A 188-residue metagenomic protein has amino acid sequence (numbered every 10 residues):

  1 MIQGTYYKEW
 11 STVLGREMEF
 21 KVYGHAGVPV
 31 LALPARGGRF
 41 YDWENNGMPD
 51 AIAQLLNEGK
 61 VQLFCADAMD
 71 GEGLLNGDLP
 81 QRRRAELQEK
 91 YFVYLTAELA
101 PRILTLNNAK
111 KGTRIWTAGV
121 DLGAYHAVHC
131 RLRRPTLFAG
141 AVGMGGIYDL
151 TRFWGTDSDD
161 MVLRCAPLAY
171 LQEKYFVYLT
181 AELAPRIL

Functional and structural regions predicted by a protein language model:
M1-L188: Non-catalytic cap/lid and distal C-terminal segments of serine-dependent acyl enzymes
